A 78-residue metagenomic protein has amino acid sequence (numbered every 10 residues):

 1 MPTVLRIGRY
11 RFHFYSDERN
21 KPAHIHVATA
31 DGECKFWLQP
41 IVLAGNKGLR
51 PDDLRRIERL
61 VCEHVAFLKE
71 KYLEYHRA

Functional and structural regions predicted by a protein language model:
M1, L38-Q39, L54, C62: Low-complexity, intrinsically disordered short peptide segments enriched in small/polar/basic residues
M1-R9: Negatively charged, low-complexity tracts enriched in Asp/Glu with abundant Ser/Thr
V4, H26, C62-V65: Alpha-helical interaction segments
R9, K21-A23, F67: Generic hydrophobic/packing signal
R11-H13: Feature detects long, helix-prone N-terminal segments enriched in hydrophobes
Y15-P51: A short, structured beta-strand/loop element
P51-A78: C-terminal structural segments of small proteins and small subunits
